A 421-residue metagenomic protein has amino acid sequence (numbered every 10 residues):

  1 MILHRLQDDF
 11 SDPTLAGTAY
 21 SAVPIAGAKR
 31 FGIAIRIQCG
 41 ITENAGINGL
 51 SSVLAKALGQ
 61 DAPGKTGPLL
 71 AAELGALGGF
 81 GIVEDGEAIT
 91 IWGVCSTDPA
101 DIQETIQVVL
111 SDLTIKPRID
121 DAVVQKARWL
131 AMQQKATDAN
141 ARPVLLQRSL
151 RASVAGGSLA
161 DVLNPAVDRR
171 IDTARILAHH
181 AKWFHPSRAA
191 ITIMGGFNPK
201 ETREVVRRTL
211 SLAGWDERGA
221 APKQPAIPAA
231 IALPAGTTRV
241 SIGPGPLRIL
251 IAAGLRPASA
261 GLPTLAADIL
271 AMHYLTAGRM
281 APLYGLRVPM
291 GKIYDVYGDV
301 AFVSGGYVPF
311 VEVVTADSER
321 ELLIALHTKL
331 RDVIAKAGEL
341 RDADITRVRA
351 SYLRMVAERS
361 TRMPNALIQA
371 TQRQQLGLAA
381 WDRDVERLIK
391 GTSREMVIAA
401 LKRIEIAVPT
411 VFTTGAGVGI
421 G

Functional and structural regions predicted by a protein language model:
M1-E73, L177-A181, H185-P289, P409-G421: His/Glu-rich zincin catalytic helix
A28-K56, T66-T114, M132, R142-A166 (+5 more regions): M16 family metallopeptidases and their MPP-like homologs
T97, L130-D138, Q224-P246, A350-R359: Short, conserved secondary-structure transition motifs
D112, V205-L212, Y274, K329-V333 (+2 more regions): Generic, well-ordered alpha-helical scaffold segments in large soluble proteins
K116-K126: Short secondary-structure capping/junction motifs at helix and strand boundaries
R170-L177: Active-site glycine-rich loop that binds ribose-phosphate moieties when present
A178, T392-K402: A short, acidic, amphipathic alpha-helical segment used as a generic capping/interface helix at domain edges
